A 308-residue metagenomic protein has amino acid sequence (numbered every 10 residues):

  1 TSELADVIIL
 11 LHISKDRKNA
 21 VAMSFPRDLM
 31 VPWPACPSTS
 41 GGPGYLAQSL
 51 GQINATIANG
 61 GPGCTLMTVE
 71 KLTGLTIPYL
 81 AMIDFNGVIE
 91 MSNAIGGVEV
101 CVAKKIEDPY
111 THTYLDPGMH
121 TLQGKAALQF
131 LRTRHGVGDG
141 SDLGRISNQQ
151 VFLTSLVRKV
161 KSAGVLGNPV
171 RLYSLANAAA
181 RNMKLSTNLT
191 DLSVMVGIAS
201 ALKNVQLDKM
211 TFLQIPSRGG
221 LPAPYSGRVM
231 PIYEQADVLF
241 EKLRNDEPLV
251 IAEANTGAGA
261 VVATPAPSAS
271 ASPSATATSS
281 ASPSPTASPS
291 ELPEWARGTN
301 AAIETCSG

Functional and structural regions predicted by a protein language model:
T1-G308: Non-catalytic, solvent-exposed segments at the cell envelope interface
